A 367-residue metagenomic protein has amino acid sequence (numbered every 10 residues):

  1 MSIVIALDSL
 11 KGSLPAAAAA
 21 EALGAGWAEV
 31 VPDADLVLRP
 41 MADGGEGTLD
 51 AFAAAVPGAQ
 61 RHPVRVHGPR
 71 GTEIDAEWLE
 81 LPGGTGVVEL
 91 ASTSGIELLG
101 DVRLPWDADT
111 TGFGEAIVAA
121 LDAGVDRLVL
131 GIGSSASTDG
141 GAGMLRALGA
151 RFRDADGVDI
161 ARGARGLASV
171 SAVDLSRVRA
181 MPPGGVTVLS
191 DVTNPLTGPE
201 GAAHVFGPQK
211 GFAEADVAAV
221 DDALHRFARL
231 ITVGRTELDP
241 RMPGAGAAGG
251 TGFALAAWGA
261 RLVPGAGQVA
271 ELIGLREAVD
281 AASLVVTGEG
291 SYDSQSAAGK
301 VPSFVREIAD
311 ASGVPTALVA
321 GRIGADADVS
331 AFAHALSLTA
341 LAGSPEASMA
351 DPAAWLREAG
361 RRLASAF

Functional and structural regions predicted by a protein language model:
M1-I132, A136-F367: N-terminal loops that bind phosphate or other acidic moieties and the adjacent beta-alpha structural core
